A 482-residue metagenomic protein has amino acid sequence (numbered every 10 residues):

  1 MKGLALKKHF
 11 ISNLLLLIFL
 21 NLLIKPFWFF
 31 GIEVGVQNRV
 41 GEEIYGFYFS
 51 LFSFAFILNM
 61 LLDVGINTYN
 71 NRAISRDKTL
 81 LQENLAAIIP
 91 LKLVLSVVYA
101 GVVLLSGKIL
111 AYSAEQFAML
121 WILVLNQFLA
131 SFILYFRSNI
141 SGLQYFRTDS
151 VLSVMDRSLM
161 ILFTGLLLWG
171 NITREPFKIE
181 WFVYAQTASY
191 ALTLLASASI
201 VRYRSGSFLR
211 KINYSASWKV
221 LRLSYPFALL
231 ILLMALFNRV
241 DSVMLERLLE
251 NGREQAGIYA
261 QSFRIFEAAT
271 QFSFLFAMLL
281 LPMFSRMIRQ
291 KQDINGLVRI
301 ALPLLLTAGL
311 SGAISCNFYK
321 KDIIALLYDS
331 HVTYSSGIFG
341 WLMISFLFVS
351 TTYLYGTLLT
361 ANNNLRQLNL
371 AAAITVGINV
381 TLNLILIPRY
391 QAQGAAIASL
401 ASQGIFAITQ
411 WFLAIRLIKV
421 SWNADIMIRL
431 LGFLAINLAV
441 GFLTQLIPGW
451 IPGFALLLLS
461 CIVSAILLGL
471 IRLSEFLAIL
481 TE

Functional and structural regions predicted by a protein language model:
M1-F10, E175-V183, L195-N238, L279 (+3 more regions): Interhelical loop/hinge segments that connect adjacent transmembrane helices in multipass membrane
M1-K2, F442-E482: Membrane-proximal transmembrane or re-entrant/amphipathic helices at the cytosolic face
K8-N67, A100, L104, N126-Q127 (+4 more regions): Signature of the first transmembrane helix
N13-F29, D156, M160, F182-V201 (+4 more regions): Transmembrane helical elements of multi-pass membrane transporters/channels
F27, L62, A86-S113, L166-W169 (+5 more regions): Alpha-helical transmembrane segments of multi-pass membrane transport and lipid-handling proteins
F29, E33, L62-K78, S262-L302 (+2 more regions): Helix-loop junctions and terminal segments of transmembrane helices in multi-pass membrane transport/translocation
A73-R76, L129-M155, M343-I374, R416: Membrane-interface junctions at transmembrane-helix termini in multi-pass inner-membrane proteins
W121-V124, V151-Y203, A373-I378, A392-L413 (+1 more regions): Hydrophobic alpha-helical transmembrane segments
